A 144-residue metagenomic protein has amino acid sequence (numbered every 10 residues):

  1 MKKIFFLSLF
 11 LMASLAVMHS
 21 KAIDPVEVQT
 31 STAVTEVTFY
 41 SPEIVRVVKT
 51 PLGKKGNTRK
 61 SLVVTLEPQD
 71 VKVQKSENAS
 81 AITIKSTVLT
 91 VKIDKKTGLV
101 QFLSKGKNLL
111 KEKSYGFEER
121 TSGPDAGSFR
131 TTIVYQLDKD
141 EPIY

Functional and structural regions predicted by a protein language model:
I4-A13: Sec-dependent N-terminal signal peptides
F5, M18-Y144: N-terminal accessory segment at the very beginning of proteins
